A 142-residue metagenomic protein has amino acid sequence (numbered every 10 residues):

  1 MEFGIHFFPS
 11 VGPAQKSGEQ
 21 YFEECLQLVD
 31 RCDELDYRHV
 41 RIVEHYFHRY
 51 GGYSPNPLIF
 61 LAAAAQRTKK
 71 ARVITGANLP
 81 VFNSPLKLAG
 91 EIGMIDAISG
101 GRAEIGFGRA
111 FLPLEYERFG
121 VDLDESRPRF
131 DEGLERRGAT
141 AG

Functional and structural regions predicted by a protein language model:
M1-R67, A71-R72: N-terminal beta1-alpha1-beta2 module of alpha/beta enzyme domains
E2-Q20, V81-G142: Flexible, glycine-rich active-site loops centered on histidine and acidic residues that chelate a metal or position
C25-L28, L61, G76, E91-G93 (+2 more regions): Short, flexible coil/linker segments at or flanking structured domains
V43, G76, G106-G108: Structural motif
A65-Q66, T75, S99-A103: Amphipathic repeat-derived elements
I74-F82: Conserved strand-turn element in the central/C-terminal portion of the radical SAM core barrel that lines
